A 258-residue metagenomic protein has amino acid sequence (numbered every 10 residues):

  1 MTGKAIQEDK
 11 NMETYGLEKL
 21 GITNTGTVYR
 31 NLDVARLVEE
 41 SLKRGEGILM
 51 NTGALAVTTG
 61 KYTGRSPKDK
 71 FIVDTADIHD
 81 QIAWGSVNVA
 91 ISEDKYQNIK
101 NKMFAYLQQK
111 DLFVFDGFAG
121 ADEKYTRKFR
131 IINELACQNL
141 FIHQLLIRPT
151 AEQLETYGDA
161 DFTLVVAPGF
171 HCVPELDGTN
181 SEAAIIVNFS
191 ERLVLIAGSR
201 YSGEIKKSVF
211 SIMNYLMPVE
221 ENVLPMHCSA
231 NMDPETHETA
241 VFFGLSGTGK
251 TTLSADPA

Functional and structural regions predicted by a protein language model:
M1-T2, G244: Short intrinsically disordered, low-complexity coil segments enriched in acidic
T2-T239: A noncatalytic interaction/capping subdomain that flanks phosphate/NTP-handling catalytic cores
M232-A258: Glycine-rich phosphate-binding P-loop
